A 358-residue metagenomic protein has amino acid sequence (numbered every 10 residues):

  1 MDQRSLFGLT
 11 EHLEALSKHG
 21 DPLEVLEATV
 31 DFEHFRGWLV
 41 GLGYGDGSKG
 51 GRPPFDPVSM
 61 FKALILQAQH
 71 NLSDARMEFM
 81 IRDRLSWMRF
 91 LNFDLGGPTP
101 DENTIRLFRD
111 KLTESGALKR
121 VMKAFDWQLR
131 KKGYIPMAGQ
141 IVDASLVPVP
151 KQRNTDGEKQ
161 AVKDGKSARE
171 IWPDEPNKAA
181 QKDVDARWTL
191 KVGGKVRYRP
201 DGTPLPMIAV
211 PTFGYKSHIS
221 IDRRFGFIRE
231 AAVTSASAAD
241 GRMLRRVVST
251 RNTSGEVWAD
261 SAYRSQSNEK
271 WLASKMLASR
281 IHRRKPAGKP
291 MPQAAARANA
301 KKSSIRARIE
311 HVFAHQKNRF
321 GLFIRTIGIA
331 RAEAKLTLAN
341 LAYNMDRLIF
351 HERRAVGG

Functional and structural regions predicted by a protein language model:
M1-V40, H351-G358: Charged, often Cys/His-bearing segments associated with DNA-binding zinc-finger transcription factors
L16, L23-I65, Q69-H70, T104: Basic, short loop/linker segments at the boundary and entry of helix-turn-helix/winged-helix-like folds
G51-F55, W258-S267, K285-A287: Acidic, metal-coordinating catalytic cores used for nucleic-acid/nucleotide bond scission and strand-transfer chemistry
A75, F79-R82, N92-G96, P100-S274: Polybasic low-complexity intrinsically disordered regions
D101, D260, S279, E310-V312 (+1 more regions): Hydrophobic, well-ordered secondary-structure elements that form the walls of internal hydrophobic environments
R242, S267, G288-A295: Short, charged, surface-exposed secondary-structure boundary motifs
K270, R297-G358: Basic, amphipathic alpha-helical segments enriched in Lys/Arg and hydrophobic/aromatic residues
K275-R283: Short hydrophobic/aromatic-enriched beta-strand-loop microsegments
